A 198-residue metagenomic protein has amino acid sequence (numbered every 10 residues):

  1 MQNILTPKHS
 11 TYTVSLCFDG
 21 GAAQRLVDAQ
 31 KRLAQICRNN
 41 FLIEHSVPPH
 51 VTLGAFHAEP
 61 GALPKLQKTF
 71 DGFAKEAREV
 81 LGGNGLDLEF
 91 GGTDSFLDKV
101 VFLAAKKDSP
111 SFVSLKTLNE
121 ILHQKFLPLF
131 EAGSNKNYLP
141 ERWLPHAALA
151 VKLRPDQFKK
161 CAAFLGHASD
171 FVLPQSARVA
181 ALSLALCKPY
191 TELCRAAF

Functional and structural regions predicted by a protein language model:
M1-D87, S111-L173, T191-F198: Basic, often amphipathic N-terminal segments
L16, L103-A105, L184: Short beta-strand element of the conserved SAM-dependent methyltransferase core
H50, K99-F102: A short small-residue
G54, T93, A105: Short loop/turn segments at strand-loop or loop-helix junctions that form parts of catalytic or ligand-binding pockets
E89-D98, A177-C194: Glycine-rich beta-strand-turn "strand-cap" elements at beta-sheet edges
V101-S111: Short histidine-centered catalytic/ligand-binding loop motif
